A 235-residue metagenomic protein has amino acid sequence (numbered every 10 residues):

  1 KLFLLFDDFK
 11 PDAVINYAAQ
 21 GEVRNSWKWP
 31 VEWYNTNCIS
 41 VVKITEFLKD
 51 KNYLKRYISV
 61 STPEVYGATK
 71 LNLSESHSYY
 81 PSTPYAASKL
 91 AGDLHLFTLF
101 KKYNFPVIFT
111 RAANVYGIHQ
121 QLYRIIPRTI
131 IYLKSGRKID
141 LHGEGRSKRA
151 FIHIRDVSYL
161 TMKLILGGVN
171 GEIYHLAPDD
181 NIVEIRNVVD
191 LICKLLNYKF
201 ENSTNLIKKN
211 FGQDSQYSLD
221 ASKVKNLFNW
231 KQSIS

Functional and structural regions predicted by a protein language model:
K1-V115: N-terminal Rossmann-like NAD(P)+-binding domain of SDR-like oxidoreductases, especially those catalyzing
C38-E46, Y123, R155-S158, M162: Conserved active-site region of classical short-chain dehydrogenase/reductase
Y80, I118, A150-H153: Residues at the N-terminus of a long alpha-helix
A91, H95-L99, T129, V188 (+1 more regions): Hydrophobic alpha-helix immediately C-terminal to the catalytic Tyr-X-X-X-Lys motif of short-chain
K102-P106, L122-Y123, G167: Short coil/turn segments at alpha/beta junctions that flank glycine-rich nucleotide-binding fingerprints
L122-I130: A glycine/serine/threonine-rich, flexible loop-to-helix segment that serves as the NAD(P) cofactor-binding "lid"
L133-S235: C-terminal substrate-binding subdomain of Rossmann-fold SDR/epimerase-dehydratase oxidoreductases
